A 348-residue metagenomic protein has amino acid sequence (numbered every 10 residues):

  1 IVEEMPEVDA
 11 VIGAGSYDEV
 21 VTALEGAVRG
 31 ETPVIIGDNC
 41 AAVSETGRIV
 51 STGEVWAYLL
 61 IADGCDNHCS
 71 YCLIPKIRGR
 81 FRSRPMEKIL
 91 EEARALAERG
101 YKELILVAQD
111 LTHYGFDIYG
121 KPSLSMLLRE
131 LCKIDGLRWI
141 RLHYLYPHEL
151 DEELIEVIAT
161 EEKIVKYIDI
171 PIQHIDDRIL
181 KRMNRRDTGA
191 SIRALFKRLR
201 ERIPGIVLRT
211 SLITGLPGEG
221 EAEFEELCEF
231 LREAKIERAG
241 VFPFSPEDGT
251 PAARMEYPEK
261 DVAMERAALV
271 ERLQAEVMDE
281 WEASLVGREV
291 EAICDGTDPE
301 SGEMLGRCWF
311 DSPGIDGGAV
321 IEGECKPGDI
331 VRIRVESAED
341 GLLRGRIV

Functional and structural regions predicted by a protein language model:
I1-Y114, E153, I168, A190-K197 (+6 more regions): Proteins enriched for Cys/Gly/acidic motifs involved in redox and nucleic-acid/cofactor modification
E3-E19, S125-L137, T160-V165, E226-R238 (+2 more regions): Structural recognition of alpha->loop->beta junctions
G26-V34, F116-S125, K133, A190 (+2 more regions): Short, glycine- and charge-enriched coil/turn segments that flank and shape catalytic ligand pockets
C69, I89, L106, L142 (+7 more regions): Conserved, mostly hydrophobic/aromatic
E98-A222, R232: Conserved SAM/AdoMet-binding glycine-rich loop
A108, Y144, I172-H174, T210-T214 (+5 more regions): Active-site proximal loops enriched in glycine and acidic residues that flank catalytic Cys/His/Asp and coordinate
G115-G136, R182-M183, P246-E276: Radical SAM enzyme [4Fe-4S]-AdoMet core and its adjacent flexible, acidic and glycine-rich loops/tails across
P246, R254-V348: Terminal RNA-binding accessory module
